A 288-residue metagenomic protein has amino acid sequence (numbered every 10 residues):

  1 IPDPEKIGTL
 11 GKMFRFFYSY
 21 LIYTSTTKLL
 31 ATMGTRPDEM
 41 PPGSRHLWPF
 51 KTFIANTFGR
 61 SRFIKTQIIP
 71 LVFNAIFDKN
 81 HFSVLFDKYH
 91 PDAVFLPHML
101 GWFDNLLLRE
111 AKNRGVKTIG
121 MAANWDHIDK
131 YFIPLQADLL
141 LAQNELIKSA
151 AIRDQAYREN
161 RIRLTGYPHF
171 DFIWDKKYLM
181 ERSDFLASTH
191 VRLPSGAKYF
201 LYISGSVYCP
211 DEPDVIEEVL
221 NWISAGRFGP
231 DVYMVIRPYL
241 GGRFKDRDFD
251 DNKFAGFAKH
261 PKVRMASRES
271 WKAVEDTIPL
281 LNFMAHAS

Functional and structural regions predicted by a protein language model:
I1-F82, K88: Conserved N-terminal ligand/cofactor-binding loop architecture of enzyme catalytic domains
I1-S25, R247, A255-A258, K262-W271 (+1 more regions): Active-site donor-binding segments of glycosyltransferases and PAPS-dependent sulfotransferases
I69-F73, F77-N80, Y89-A93, P97 (+2 more regions): Active-site-proximal region of nucleotide-activated glycan assembly enzymes, centered on histidine/acidic-rich loops
L85-D87, I133, L193, V274-T277 (+1 more regions): Structural alpha-helical scaffold elements that stabilize or flank donor/cofactor-binding regions in carbohydrate
H90-D92, D138, K198, P279-N282 (+1 more regions): Conserved acidic residues
G120, A142, V274-S288: A donor-sugar binding/catalytic signature common to diverse glycosyltransferases and related nucleotide-sugar
F170-S270: Conserved catalytic-core segment of nucleotide-activated headgroup transferases in glycan assembly
